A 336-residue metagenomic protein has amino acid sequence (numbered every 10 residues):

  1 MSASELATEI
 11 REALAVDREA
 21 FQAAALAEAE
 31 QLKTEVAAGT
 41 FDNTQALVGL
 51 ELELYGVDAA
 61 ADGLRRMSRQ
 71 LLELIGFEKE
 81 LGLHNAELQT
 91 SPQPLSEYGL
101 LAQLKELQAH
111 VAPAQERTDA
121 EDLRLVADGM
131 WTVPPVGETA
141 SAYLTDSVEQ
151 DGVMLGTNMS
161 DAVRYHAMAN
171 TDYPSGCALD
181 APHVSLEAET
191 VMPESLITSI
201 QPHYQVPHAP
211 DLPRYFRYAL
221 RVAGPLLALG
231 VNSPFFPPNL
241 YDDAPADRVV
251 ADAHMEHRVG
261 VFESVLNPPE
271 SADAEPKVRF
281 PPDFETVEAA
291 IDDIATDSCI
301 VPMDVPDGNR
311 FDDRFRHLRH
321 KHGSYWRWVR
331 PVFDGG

Functional and structural regions predicted by a protein language model:
M1-T190, L196, G224, G336: Terminal catalytic/cofactor-binding subdomain
T132-T139, Y143-Y173, C177-G335: Loop-rich catalytic cores of soluble enzymes, especially ATP-dependent carboxylate-amine ligases and other
